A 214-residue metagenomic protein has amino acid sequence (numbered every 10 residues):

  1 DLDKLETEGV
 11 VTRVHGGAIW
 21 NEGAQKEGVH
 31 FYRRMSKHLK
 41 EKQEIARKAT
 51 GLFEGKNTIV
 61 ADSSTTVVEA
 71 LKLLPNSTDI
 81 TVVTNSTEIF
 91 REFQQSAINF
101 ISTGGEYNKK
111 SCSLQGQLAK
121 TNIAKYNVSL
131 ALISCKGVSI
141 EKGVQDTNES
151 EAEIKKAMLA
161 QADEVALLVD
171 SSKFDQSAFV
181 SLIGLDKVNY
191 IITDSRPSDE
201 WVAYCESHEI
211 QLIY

Functional and structural regions predicted by a protein language model:
D1-V60, L71-D79, F93-I98: HTH-adjacent hinge/linker in prokaryotic transcriptional regulators
E6-T7, R13, F90-Y214: Conserved phosphate- and dinucleotide-binding cores of soluble alpha/beta proteins, encompassing both enzyme active
I45-K48, E69, L118, Q161: Residues within well-formed alpha-helices
A61-D62, T84, T193: Short beta-strand scaffold positions
E69-A70, I89: Internal active-site segments that recognize and position negatively charged phosphoryl groups and nucleotide moieties
